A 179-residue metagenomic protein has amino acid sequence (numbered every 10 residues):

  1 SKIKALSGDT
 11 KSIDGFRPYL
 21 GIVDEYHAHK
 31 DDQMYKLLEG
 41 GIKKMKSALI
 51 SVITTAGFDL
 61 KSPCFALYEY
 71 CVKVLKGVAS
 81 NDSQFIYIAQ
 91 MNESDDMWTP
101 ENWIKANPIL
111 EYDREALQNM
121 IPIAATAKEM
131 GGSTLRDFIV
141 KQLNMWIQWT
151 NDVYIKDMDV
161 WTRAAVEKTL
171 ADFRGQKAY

Functional and structural regions predicted by a protein language model:
S1-K43, A164: Conserved RecA-like ASCE ATPase "motif II neighborhood" in helicase/translocase motors
D32, L37, K43-Y179: Non-catalytic, compositionally simple segments
